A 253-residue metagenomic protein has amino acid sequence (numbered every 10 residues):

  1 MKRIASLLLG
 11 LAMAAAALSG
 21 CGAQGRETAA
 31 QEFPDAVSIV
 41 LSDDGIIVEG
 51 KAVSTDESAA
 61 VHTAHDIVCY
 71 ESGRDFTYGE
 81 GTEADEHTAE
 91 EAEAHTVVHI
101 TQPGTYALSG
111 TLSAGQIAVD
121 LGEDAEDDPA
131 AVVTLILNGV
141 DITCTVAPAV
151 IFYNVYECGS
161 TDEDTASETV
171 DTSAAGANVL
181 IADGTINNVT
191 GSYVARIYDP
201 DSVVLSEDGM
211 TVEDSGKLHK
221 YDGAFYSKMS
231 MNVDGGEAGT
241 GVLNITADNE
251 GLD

Functional and structural regions predicted by a protein language model:
M1-L8: Bacterial N-terminal signal peptides that target proteins for export
L9, A14, C21-D253: A composition-driven surface/loop motif
